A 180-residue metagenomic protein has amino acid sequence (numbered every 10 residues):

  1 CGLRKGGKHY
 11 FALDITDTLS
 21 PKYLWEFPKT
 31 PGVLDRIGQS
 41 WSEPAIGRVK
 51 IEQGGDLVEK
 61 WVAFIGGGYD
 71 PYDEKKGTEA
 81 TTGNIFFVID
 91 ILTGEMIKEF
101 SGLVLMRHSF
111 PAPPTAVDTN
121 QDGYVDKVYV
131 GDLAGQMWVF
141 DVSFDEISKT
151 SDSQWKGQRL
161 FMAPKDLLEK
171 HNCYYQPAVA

Functional and structural regions predicted by a protein language model:
C1-A180: Extracytoplasmic/lumenal domain signature
